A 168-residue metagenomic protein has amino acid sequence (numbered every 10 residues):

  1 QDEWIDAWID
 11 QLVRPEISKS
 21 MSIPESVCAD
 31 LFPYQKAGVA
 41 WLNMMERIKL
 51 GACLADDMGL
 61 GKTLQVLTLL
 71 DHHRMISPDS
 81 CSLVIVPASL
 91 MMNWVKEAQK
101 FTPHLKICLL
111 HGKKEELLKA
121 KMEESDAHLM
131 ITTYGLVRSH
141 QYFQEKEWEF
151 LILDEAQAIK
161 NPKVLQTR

Functional and structural regions predicted by a protein language model:
D2-R168: ASCE P-loop NTPase motor core, strongest for the SF2 helicase catalytic module
